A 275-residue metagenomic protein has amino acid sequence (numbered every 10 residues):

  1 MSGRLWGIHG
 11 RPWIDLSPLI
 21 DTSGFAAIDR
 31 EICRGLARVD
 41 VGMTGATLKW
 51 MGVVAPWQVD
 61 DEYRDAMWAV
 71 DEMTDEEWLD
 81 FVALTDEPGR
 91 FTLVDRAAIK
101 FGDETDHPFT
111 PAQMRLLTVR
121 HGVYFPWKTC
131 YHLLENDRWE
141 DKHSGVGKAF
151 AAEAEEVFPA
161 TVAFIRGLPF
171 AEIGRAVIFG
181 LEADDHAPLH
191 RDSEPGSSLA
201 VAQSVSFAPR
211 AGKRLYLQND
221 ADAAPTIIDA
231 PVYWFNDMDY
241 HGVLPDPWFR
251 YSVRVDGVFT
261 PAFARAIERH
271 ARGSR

Functional and structural regions predicted by a protein language model:
M1-V201, R210-K213, Q218-D220, A224-P225 (+1 more regions): Fe(II)/2-oxoglutarate oxygenase catalytic core
V177, S206, G242: Short, surface-exposed charged micro-motifs
D184, G212, M238-Y240, W248: A generic structural motif
H190, H241-G242: Histidine-centered active-site/metal-ligand motif
A202-A208, V232-W234, W248-A266: A short hydrophobic beta-strand segment most commonly corresponding to one strand of the jelly-roll/cupin
Y216-Q218, V243-W248: Short conserved catalytic/interaction loops centered on acidic-Pro-aromatic/His motifs
P225-Y240, D246: Conserved metal-binding segment of the jelly-roll/cupin
